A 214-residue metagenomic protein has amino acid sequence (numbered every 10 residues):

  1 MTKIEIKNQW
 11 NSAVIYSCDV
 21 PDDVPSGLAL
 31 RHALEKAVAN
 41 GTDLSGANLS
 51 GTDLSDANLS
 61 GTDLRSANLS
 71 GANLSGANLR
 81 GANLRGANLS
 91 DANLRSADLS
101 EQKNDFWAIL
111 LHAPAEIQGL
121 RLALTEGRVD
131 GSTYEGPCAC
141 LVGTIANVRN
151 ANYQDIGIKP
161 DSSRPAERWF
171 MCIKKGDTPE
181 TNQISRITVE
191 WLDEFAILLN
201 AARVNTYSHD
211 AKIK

Functional and structural regions predicted by a protein language model:
M1-T42, K103-K214: N-terminal capping/linker segments that flank leucine-rich repeat
V20-L122: Tandem repeat scaffolds
